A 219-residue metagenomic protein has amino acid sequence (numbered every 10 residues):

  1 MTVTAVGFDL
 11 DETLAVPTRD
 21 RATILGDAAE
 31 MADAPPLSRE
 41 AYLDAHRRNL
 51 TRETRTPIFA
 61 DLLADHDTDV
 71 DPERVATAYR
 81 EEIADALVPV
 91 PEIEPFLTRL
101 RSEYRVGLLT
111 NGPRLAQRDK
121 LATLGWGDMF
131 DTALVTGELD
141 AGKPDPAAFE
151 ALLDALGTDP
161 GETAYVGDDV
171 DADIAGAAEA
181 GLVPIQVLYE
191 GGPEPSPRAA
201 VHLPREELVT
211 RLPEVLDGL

Functional and structural regions predicted by a protein language model:
M1-V3, T98, P113-R114, R118-L219: Asp-based, Mg2+/Mn2+-dependent phosphohydrolase catalytic module
T2-E94, V201: N-terminal helical cap/lid subdomain that shapes the substrate entry/recognition surface in HAD-like hydrolases
A5-G7, G107, A164: Hydrophobic "anchor" residues on beta-strands that sit immediately upstream of conserved functional sites
F8-L10, Y104, F130, F149: Conserved hydrophobic/aromatic "anchor" residues that stabilize well-ordered secondary structure elements
T13, T110, T163: Ser/Thr-centric signal marking residues that sit in or immediately flank functional binding/regulatory motifs
M31-L37, D67-D71, S102-E103, G125-M129 (+1 more regions): Short helix-capping segments at alpha-helix termini
P72-V88, F96-L124, L134: Substrate-recognition element of Asp-dependent hydrolases with the DxDx(T/V) motif
